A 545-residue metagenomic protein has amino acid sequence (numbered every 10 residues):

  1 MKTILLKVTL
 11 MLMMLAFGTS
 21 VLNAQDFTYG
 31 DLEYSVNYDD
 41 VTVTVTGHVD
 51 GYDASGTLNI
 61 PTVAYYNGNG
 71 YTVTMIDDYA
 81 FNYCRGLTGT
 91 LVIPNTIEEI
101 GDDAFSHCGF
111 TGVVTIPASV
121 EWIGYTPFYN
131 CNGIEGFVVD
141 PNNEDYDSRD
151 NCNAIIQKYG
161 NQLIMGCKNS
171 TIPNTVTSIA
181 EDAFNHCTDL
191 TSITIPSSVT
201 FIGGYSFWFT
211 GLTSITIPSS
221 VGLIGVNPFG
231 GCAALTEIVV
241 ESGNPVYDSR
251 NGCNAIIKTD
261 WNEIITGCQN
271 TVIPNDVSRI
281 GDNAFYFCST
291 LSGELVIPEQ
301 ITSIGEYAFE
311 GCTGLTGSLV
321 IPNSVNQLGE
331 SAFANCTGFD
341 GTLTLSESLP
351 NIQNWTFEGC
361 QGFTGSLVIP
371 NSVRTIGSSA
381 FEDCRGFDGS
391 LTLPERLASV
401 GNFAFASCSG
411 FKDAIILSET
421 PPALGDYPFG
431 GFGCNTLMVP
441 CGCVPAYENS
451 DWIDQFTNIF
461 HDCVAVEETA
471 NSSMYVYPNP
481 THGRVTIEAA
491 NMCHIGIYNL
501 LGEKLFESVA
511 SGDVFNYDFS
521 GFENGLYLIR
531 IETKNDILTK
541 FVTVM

Functional and structural regions predicted by a protein language model:
M1-D26: Bacterial Sec-dependent N-terminal signal peptides
N23-D26, I459-S472: Low-complexity, Pro/Thr/Ser/Gly/Ala-rich linker/spacer regions in secreted, extracellular modular proteins
N23-S35: Boundary/junction segments of secreted and surface-exposed precursor proteins
D31, Y38-T42, D53-M75, R85-E99 (+17 more regions): Structural signature of tandem-repeat unit edges
D78-A80, G101-A104, Y125-P127, E181-A183 (+9 more regions): Consensus positions within tandem repeat domains that build extended binding/scaffold surfaces
Y427-G431, S450: A structural signal for leucine-rich repeat
T469-Y477, T481-M545: C-terminal outer-membrane/trafficking sorting elements
